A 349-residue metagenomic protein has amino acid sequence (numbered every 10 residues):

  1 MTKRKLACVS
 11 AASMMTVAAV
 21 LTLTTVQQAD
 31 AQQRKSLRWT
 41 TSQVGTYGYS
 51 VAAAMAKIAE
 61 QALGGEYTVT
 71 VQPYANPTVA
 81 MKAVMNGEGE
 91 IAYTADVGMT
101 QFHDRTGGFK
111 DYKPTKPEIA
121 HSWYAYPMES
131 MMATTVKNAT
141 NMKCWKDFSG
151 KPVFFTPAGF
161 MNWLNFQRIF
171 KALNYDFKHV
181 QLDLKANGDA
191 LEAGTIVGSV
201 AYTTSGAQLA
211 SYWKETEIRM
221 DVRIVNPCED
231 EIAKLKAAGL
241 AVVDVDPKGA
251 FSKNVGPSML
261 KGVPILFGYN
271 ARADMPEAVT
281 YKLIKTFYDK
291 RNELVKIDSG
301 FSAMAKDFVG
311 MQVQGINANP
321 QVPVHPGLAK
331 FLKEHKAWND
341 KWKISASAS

Functional and structural regions predicted by a protein language model:
M1-M15: Bacterial N-terminal signal peptides that target proteins for export
V17-Q28: C-terminal segment of classical bacterial N-terminal signal peptides
S36-L63, Y67-T70, E129-T195, T203-A207 (+2 more regions): Bilobed "Venus flytrap"/periplasmic-binding protein-like clamshell domains and structurally analogous long
S50-N86, V255-P257, S347: Extracytoplasmic small-molecule ligand-binding "clamshell" domains of the periplasmic binding protein/Venus flytrap
D96-G98, R105-P114, A120-H121, K137-N138 (+1 more regions): Pocket-lining segment of extracytoplasmic ligand-binding domains
S149-R168, G239-V309: Ligand-binding clefts/hinges and TM-proximal coupling segments of bilobed small-molecule sensing domains
A186, T203-I224, K234-K236, A278-S349: An extracytoplasmic/periplasmic, membrane-proximal ligand-sensing/linker region
